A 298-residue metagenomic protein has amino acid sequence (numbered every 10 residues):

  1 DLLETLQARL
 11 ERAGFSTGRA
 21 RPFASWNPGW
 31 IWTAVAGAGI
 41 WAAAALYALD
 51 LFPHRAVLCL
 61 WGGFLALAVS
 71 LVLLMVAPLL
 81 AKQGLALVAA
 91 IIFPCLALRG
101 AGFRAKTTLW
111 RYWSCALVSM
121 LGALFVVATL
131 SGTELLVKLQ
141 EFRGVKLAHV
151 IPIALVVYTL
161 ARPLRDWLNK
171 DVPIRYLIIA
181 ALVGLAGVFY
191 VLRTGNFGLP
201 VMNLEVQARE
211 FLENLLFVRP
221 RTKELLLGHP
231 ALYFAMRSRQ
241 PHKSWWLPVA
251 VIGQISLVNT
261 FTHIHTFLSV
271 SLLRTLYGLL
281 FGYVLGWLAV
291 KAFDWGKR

Functional and structural regions predicted by a protein language model:
D1-N27: Soluble extramembrane regions of membrane proteins in the secretory/endomembrane system
L3-E4, W32, M236: A broad "ordered helical/assembly scaffold" signature
P28-I40: N-terminal membrane-entry
A38-R298: Alpha-helical transmembrane segments of integral membrane proteins
